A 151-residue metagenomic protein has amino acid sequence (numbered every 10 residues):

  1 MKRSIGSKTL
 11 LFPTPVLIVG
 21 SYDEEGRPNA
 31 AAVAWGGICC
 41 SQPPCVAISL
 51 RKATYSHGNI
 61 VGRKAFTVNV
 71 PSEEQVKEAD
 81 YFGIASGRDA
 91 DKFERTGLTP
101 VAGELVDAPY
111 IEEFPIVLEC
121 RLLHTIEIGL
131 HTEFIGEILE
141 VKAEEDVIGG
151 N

Functional and structural regions predicted by a protein language model:
M1-A31, G37-N151: Active-site-proximal mixed secondary-structure blocks
